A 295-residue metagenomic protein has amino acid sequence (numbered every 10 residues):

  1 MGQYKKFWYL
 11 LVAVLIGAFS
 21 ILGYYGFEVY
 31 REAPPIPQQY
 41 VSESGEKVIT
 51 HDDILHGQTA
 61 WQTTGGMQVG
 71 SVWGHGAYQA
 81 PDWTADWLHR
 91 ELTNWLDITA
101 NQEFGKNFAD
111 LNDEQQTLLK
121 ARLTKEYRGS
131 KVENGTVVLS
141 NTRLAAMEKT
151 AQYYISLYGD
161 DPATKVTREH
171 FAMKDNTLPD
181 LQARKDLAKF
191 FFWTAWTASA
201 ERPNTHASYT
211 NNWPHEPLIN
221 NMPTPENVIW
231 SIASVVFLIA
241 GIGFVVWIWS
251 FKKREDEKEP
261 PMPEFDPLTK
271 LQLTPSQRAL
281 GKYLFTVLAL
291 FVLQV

Functional and structural regions predicted by a protein language model:
M1-T50: Post-cleavage N-terminal segment of exported redox proteins
F7-E28, G57, W61, V69 (+2 more regions): Hydrophobic cores of alpha-helical transmembrane segments in multi-pass integral membrane proteins
Y30-Q38, F251-P263: Membrane-interface helix-loop junction between the first two transmembrane segments
R31-V228: Soluble extramembrane regions of membrane proteins in the secretory/endomembrane system
Y209-L238, T269-A279: Cytosolic-side membrane-insertion boundary helix
E255-G281: Membrane-interfacial, low-structure loops and terminal tails that flank and connect transmembrane helices in multi-pass
